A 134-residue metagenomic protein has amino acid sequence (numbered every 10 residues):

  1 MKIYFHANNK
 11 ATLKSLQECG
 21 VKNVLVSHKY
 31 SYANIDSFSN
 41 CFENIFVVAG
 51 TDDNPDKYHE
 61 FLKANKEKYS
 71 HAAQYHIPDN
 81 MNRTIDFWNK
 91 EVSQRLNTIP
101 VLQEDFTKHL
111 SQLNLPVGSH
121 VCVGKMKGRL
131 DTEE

Functional and structural regions predicted by a protein language model:
M1-V92: Non-catalytic, usually N-terminal nucleic-acid engagement modules in DNA/RNA processing proteins
I45, N97-T98: Hydrophobic anchor at the start of a short beta-strand that flanks the dinucleotide cofactor-binding loop
T98-E134: Glycine-rich phosphate/ribose-binding loops and adjacent secondary-structure elements that form binding surfaces
